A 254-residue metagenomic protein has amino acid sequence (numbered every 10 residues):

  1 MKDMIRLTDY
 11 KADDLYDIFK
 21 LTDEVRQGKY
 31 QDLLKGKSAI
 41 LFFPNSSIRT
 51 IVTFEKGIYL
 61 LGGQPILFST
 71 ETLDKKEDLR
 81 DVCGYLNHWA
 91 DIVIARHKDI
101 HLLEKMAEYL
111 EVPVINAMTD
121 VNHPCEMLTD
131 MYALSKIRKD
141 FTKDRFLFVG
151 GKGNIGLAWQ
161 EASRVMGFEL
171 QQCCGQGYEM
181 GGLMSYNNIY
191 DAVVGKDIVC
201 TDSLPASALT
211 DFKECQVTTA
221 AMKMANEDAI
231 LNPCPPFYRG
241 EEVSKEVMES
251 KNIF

Functional and structural regions predicted by a protein language model:
M1-V52: Positively charged, low-complexity intrinsically disordered leader regions
L34-A39, T142-D144, D228: Phosphate-coordination loops involved in phosphoryl transfer and adenosine-cofactor binding
L34-S135, Y238-R239, V243: Phosphate/diphosphate ligand-binding glycine-rich loop within oxidoreductases
P44-K56, S135-T201: Glycine-rich phosphate/diphosphate-binding loop of Rossmann-like nucleotide-binding domains
G57, M106, A162, A221 (+1 more regions): Hydrophobic/aromatic ligand-binding patch that stacks against planar heteroaromatic rings of cofactors or nucleotides
P113-M118, L170-C173, K251-F254: Short hydrophobic/aromatic-enriched beta-strand-loop microsegments
G181-I253: Rossmann-like adenosine-cofactor binding region
